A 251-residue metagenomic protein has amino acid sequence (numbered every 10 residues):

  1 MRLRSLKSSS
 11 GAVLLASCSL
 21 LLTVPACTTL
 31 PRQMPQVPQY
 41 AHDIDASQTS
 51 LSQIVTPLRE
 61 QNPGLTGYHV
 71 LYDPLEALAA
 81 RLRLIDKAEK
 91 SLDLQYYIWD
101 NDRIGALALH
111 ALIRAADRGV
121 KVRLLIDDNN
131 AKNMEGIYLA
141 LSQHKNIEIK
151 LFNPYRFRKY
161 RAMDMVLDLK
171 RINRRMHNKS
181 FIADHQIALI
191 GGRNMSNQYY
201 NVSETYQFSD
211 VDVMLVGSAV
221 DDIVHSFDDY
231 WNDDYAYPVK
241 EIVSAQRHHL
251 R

Functional and structural regions predicted by a protein language model:
R2-L14: Bacterial N-terminal signal peptides that target proteins for export
T23-A26: C-terminal motif of bacterial Sec signal peptides marking the signal peptidase cleavage site
T28-P31: Bacterial signal peptide processing site
Q33-A41: Short, low-complexity, disordered segments immediately C-terminal to signal peptides in bacterial exported proteins
Q48-S50, P57-A88, I98-R251: HKD-type phospholipase D/PLD-like phosphodiesterase module
L94-Y96: Short acidic, glycine-rich surface-loop motifs adjacent to enzyme active sites
